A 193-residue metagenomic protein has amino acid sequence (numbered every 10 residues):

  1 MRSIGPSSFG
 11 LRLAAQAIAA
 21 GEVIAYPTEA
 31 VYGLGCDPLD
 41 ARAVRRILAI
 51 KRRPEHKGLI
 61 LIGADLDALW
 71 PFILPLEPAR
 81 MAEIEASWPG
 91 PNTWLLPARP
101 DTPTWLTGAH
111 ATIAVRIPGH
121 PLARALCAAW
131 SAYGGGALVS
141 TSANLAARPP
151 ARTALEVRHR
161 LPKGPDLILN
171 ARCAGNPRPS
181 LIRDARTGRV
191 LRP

Functional and structural regions predicted by a protein language model:
M1-P193: Active-site-adjacent structural elements in enzyme catalytic cores
